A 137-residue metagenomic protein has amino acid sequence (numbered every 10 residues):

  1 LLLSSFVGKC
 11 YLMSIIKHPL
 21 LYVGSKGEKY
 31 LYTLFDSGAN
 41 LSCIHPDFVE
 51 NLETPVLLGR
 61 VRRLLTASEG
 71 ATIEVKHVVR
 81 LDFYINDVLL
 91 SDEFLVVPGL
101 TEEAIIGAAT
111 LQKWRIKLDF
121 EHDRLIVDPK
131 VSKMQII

Functional and structural regions predicted by a protein language model:
L1-L12: Short, Lys/Arg-enriched N-terminal segments with co-localized hydrophobic residues within the first ~10-30 amino acids
L12-A39, G70-F120: Aspartyl protease catalytic core from the pepsin/retropepsin fold
A39-N40, F48: A generic "binding-loop/recognition-motif" signal
S42, D123-L125: Hydrophobic residues embedded in beta-strands of well-ordered beta-sheets
C43, W114, Q135-I136: Short helix/loop capping segments that flank catalytic or ligand/cofactor-binding pockets
P46-R80: A compact, surface-exposed functional segment
V49, V97, L111, S132-K133: Residue-level signature for short turns and capping positions that connect secondary-structure elements
V127-I136: Secondary-structure transition/turn motif
